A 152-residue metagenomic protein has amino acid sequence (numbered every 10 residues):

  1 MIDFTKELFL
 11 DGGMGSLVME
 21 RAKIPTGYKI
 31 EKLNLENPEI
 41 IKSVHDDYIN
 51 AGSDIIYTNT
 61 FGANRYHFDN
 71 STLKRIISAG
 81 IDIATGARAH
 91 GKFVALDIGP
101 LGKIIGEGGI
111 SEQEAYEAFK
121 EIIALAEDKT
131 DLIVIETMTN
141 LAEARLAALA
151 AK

Functional and structural regions predicted by a protein language model:
M1-K152: Domain-level signal for soluble alpha/beta catalytic cores
